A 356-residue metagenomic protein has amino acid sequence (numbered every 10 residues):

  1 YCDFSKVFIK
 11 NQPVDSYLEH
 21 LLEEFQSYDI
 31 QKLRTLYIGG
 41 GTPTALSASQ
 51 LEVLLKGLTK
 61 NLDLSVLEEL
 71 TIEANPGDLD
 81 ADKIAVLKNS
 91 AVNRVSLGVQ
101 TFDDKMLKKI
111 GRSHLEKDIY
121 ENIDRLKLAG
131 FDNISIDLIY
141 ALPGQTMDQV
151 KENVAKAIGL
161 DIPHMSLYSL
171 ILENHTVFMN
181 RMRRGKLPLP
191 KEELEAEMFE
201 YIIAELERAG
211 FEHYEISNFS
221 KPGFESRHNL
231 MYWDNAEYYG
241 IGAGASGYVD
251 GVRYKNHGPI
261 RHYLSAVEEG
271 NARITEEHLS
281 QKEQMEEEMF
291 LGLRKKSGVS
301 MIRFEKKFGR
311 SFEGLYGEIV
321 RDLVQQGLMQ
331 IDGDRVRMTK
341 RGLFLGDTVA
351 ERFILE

Functional and structural regions predicted by a protein language model:
Y1-F4: Local cysteine-cluster metal-coordination motifs and their immediate loop/turn environment, predominantly Fe-S cluster
V7-Y28, K32-R310: C-terminal scaffold of the Radical SAM
R310-V324: Short amphipathic alpha-helical interaction segments
V324-D334: A short, conserved structural fragment
R335-T339: Minor-groove-contacting beta-hairpin "wing" of winged helix-turn-helix DNA-binding domains
R341-E356: Short, amphipathic alpha-helical interaction segments positioned at domain boundaries
